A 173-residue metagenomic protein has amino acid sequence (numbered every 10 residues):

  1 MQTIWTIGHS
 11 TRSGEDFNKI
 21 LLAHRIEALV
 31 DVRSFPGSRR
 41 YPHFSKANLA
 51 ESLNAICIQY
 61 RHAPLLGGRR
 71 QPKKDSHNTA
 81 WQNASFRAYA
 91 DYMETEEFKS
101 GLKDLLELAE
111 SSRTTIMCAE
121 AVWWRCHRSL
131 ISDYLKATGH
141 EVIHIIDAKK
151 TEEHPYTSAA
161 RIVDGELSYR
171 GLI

Functional and structural regions predicted by a protein language model:
M1-I173: Residues lining hydrophobic/aromatic ligand-binding pockets adjacent to catalytic sites
